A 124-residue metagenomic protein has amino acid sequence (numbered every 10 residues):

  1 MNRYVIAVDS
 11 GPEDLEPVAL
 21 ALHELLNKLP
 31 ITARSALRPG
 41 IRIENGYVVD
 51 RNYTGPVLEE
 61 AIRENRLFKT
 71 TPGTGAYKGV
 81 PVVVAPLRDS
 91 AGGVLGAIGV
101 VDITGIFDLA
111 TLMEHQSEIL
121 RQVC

Functional and structural regions predicted by a protein language model:
M1-L26, A97-C124: Juxtadomain coupling helices with adjacent low-complexity linkers
Y4-Y77: Structured interaction and signal-relay segments at domain junctions
N45-V49, P81-A85, H115-C124: Short amphipathic alpha-helical patches
Y53-E114: Sensory/regulatory domains in signal-transduction proteins
